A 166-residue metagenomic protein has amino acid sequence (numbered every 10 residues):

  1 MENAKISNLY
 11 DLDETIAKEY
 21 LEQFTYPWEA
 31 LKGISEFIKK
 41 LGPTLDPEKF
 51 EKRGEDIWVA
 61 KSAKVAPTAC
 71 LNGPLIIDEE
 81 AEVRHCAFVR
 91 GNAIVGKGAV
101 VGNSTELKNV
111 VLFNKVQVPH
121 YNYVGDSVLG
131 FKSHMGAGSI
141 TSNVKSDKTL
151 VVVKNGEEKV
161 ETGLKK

Functional and structural regions predicted by a protein language model:
M1-D56, K61: Terminal amphipathic alpha-helical/low-complexity segments used for targeting or macromolecular assembly
E2, D11-T15, E19, W58 (+6 more regions): Generic alpha-helix detector with strongest preference for long hydrophobic helices that associate with membranes
G42, A69-K166: Flexible, glycine/small-residue-enriched loop-and-beta-strand segment within the central core of proteins
K64-T68: LRR N-terminal entry segment and analogous cap-like coil->beta motifs
